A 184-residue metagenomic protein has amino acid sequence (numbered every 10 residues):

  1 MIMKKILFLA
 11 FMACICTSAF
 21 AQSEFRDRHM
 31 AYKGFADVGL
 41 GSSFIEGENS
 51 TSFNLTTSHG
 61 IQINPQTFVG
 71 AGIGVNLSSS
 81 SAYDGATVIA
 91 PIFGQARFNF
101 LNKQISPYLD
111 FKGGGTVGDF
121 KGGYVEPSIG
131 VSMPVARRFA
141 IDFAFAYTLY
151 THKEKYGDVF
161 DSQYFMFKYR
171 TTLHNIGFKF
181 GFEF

Functional and structural regions predicted by a protein language model:
M1-F25, F180, F184: Bacterial Sec-dependent N-terminal signal peptides
M1-I2, L109, F165, I176: Short, low-complexity interaction segments enriched in Ser/Thr/Pro/Gly
F11, G72, T148: Flexible loop residues that form catalytic and substrate-binding hotspots at small-molecule/glycan-binding clefts
I15-C16, N76, T148: Single-residue recognition of alpha-helix boundary sites
T17-F20, S79-S80, H152: A short hydrophobic/aromatic micro-motif that marks alpha-helical segments and, especially, helix-coil
A19-D37: Sec-dependent signal peptide cleavage junction
S23-E24, V125-F184: Predominantly the C-terminal beta-signal and adjacent terminal strand-loop region of outer-membrane beta-barrel
R28-Y32, L40-F44, N49, F53-D142 (+1 more regions): Gram-negative (and chloroplast) outer-membrane scaffold detector with strong preference for beta-barrel transmembrane
